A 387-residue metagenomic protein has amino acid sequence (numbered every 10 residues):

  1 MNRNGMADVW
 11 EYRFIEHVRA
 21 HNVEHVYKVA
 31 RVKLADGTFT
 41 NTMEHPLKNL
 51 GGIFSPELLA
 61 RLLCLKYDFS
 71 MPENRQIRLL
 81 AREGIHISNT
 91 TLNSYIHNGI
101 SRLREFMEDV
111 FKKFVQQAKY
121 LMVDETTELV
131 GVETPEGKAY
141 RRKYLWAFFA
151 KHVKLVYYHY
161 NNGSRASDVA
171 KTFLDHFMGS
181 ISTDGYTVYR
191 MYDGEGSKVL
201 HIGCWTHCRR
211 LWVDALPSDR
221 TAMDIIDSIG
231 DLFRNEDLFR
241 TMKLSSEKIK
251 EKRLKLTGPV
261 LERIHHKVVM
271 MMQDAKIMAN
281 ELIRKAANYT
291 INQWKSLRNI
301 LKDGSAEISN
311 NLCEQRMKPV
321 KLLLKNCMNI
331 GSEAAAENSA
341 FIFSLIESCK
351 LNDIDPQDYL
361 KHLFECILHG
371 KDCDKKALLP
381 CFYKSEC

Functional and structural regions predicted by a protein language model:
M1-R31, R141: Short, conserved DNA-binding cores of transcription-related domains
E24, V29-K33, T38-C387: Catalytic center-proximal scaffold of phosphoryl-transfer enzymes
